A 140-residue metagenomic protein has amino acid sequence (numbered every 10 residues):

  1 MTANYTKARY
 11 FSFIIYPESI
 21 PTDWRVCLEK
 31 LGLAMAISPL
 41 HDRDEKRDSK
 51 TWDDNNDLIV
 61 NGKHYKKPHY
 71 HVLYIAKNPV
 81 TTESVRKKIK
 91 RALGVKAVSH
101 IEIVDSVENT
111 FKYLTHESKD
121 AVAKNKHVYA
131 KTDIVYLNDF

Functional and structural regions predicted by a protein language model:
M1-F11, Y16-R25, V85-F140: Catalytic "initiation/cleavage/transfer" segments centered on a nucleophilic residue and adjacent nucleic-acid-engaging
N4-K7, K30, Y65-K66: Flexible, charged surface loops at secondary-structure boundaries
S12-I14, A36-K90, E102, L114: Histidine-centered divalent-metal-coordination microenvironment in nucleic-acid enzymes
C27-A36: Short secondary-structure junctions
